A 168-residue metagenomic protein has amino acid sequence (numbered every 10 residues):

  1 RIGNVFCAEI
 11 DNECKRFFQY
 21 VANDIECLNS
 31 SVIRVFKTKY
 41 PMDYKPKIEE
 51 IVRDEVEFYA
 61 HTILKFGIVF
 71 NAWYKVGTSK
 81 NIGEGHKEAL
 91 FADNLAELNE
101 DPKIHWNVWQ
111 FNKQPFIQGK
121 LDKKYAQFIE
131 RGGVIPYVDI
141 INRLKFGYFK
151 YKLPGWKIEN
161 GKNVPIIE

Functional and structural regions predicted by a protein language model:
R1-P41, P46: Short N-terminal edge-element motif at the start of the domain
M42-E168: Intrinsically disordered, low-complexity, charged/polar segments
